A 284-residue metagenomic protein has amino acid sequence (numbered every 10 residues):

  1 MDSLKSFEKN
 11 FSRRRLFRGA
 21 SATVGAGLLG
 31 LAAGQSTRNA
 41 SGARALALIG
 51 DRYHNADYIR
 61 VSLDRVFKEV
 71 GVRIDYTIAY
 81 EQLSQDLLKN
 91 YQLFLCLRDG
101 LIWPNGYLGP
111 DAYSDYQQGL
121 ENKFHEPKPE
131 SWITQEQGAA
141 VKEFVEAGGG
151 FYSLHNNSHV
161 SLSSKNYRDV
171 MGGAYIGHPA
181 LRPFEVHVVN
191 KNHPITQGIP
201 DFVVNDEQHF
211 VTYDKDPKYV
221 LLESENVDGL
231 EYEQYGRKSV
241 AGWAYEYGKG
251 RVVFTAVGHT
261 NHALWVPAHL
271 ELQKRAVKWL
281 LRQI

Functional and structural regions predicted by a protein language model:
M1-S12, A22: N-terminal secretory signal peptides
S12-L29: N-terminal export leaders
S36-L93, G100: Aromatic-Pro/Gly-enriched surface loop or interdomain linker that acts as a lid/target-recognition segment
A43, E69, D86, G119 (+2 more regions): Extracellular ligand-binding/catalytic regions of CAZymes and related secreted enzymes and adhesion modules
R44-A47, L88-S161, K249: Short alpha-beta junction capping motif
R52-H54, E81-Q82, G100-W103, N157-S161 (+2 more regions): Solvent-exposed loop/turn segments at secondary-structure junctions within structured extracellular/periplasmic domains
F67, S163-R251: Catalytic beta-strand/loop cores that center a nucleophilic Ser/Cys/Thr and support acyl-enzyme chemistry
